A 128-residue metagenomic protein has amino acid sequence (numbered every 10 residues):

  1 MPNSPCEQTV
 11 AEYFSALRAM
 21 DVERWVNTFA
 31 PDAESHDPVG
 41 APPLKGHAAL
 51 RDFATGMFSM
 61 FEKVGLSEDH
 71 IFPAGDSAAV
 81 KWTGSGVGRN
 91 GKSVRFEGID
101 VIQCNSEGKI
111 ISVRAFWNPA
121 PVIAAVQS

Functional and structural regions predicted by a protein language model:
M1-N27, P31, V126-S128: Short, low-complexity N-terminal intrinsically disordered segments enriched in polar/charged residues
P2-P5, D21, R51-S128: A beta-strand edge to alpha-helix "cap/lid" segment located at domain peripheries
Y13-A16, H36, G86: Alpha-helix C-capping/helix-to-loop hinge sites
F14, V39, H70-F72: Structured beta->alpha junctions
D32-A33, S93: Short hydrophobic/aromatic segments of transmembrane alpha-helices and their interfaces
E34-L44, G56-M60: A short gly/proline-enriched turn/hairpin at secondary-structure junctions
